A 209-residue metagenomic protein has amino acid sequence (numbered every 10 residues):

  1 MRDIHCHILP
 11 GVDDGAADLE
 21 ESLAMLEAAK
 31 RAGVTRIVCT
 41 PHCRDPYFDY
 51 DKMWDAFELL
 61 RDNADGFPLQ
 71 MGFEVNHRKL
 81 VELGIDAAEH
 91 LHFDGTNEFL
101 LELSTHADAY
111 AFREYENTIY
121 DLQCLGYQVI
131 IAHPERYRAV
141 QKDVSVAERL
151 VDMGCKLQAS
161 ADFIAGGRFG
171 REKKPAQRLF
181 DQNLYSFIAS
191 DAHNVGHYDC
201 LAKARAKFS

Functional and structural regions predicted by a protein language model:
M1-G66: An N-terminally biased module of ancient metal coordination in phosphate/nucleic-acid-related enzymes
H5, P41, L69, H133 (+1 more regions): Divalent metal-coordination and catalytic microenvironments
I8-L19, L101-A109, I164: Active-site mouth loops of central-metabolism enzymes
K30, Q123, F180-D181: Non-catalytic positions within long, well-ordered alpha-helices that form the structural scaffold/packing of enzyme
R44-Y47, N76-R78, R136-V140, I164-G167 (+1 more regions): Active-site environment of divalent metal-dependent phosphoester hydrolases
D49-L157: Extended substrate/RNA-proximal surfaces in nucleic-acid metabolism proteins
G154-G166: His/Asp/Glu-enriched short active-site or ligand-binding loop at hydrolase and phosphoryl-transfer sites
Y185-L201: Short acidic/histidine-rich active-site segments
